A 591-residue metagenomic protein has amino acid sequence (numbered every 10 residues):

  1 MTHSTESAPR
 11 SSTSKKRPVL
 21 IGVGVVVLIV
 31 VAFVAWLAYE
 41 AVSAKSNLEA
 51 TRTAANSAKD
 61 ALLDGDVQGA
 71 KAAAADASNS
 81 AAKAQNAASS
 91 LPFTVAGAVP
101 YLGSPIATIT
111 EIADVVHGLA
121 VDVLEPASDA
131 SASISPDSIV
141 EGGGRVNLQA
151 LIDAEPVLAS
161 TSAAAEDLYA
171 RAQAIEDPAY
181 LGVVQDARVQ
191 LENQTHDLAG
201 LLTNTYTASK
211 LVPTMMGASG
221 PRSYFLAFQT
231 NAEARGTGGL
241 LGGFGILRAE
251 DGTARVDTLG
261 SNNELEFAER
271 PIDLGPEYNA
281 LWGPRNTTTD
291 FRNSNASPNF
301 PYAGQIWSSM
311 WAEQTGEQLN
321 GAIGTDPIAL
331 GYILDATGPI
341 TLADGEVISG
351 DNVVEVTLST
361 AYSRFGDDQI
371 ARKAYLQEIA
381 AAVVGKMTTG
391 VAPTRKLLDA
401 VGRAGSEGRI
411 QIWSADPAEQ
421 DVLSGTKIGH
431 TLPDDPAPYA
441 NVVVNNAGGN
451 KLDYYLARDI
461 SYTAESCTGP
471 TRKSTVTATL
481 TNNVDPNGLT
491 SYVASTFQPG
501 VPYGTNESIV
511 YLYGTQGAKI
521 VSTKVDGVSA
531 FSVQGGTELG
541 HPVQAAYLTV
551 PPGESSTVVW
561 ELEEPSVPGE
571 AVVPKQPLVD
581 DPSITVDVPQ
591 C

Functional and structural regions predicted by a protein language model:
M1-V19, V25-L28: Terminal targeting segments of Actinobacterial cell-envelope proteins
T2-H3, I21-G24, W36-I584, C591: Non-catalytic, solvent-exposed segments at the cell envelope interface
